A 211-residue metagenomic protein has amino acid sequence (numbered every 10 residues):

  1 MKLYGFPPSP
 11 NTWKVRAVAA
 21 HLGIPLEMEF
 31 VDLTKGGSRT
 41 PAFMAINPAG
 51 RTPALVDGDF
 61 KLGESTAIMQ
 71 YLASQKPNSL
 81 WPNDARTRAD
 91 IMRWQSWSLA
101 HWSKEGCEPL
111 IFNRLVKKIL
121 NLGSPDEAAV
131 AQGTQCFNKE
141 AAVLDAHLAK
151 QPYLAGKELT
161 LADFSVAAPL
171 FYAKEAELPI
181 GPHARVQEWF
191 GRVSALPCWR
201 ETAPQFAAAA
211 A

Functional and structural regions predicted by a protein language model:
M1-A131, D145: GST-like domain detector, emphasizing the conserved glutathione-binding G-site in the N-terminal thioredoxin-like
M28, K157, P182, T202-A203: A generic structural-conservation signal
L33-T34, A162, Q187, A207: Conserved beta-strand edge residues that scaffold enzyme active sites
A73, P169-L170, A203: Active-site-flanking alpha-helical
P82, S98-A195: GST-like fold's C-terminal all-alpha helical module
D90-R93, E188, E201: Short, solvent-exposed alpha-helical surface patches in well-structured domains
R200-A211: Terminal-tail/helix-coil boundary detector
